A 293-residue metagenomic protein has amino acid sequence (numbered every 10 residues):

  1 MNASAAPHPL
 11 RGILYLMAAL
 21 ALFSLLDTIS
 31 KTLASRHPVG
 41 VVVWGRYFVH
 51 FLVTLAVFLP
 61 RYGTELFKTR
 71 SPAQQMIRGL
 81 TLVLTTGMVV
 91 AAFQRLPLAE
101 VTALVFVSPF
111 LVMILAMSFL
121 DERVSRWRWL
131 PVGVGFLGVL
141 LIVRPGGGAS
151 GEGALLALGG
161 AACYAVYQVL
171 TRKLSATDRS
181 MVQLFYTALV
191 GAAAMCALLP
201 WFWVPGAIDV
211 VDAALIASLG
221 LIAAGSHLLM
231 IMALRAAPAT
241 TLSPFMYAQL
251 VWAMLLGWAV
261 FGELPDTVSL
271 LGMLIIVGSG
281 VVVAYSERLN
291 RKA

Functional and structural regions predicted by a protein language model:
M1-A18, L52-I77, R126, D178 (+3 more regions): Membrane-interface interhelical linkers
M1-V41, G147-K173, A293: Glycine-/small-residue-enriched transmembrane alpha-helix faces in small-molecule transporters and effluxers
H8-G12, W44, F67-S71, R144-C163 (+2 more regions): Juxtamembrane helix-entry segments on the extracytoplasmic side of multipass membrane proteins
L22, R61-A99, L141, L221-A236: Specific transmembrane alpha-helical segments of multi-pass solute transporters/efflux pumps, especially DMT/EamA
K31, V39, T54, G148-I208 (+1 more regions): Transmembrane alpha-helical segments that form core, pore/gating elements of small-molecule transporters/exporters
A91, P109-L130, V251-L270: C-terminal transmembrane-helix exit sites in multi-pass transporters
T102-V107, L174-V190, H227-W258: Helix-helix packing/entry segments at the starts of transmembrane helices
W127-R144, V268-E287: Hydrophobic transmembrane alpha-helices of multi-pass small-molecule transport proteins
